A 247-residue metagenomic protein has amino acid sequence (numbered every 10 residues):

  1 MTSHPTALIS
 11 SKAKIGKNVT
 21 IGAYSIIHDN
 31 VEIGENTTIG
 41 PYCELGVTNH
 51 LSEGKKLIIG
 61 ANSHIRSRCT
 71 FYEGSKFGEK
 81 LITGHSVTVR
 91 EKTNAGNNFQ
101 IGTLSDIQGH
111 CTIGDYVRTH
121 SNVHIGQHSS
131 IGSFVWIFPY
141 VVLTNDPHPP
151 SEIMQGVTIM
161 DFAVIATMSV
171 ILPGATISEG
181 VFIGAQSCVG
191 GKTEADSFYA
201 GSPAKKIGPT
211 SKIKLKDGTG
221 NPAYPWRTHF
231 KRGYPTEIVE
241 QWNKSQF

Functional and structural regions predicted by a protein language model:
H4-P5, S10-S11, G16-K17, G22-A23 (+29 more regions): Left-handed beta-helix
P139-D146, K214-K216, G220: Short glycine/proline- and charge-enriched loop/turn segments that cap or connect secondary-structure elements
P150-S151: Solvent-exposed, charged amphipathic helical/linker segments at domain boundaries
A195-G220: Conserved beta-strand-loop-alpha-helix hinge in the C-terminal portion of ABC ATPase nucleotide-binding domains
N221-F247: Intrinsic low-complexity, glycine/proline- and repeat-rich, mixed-charge intrinsically disordered regions appended
